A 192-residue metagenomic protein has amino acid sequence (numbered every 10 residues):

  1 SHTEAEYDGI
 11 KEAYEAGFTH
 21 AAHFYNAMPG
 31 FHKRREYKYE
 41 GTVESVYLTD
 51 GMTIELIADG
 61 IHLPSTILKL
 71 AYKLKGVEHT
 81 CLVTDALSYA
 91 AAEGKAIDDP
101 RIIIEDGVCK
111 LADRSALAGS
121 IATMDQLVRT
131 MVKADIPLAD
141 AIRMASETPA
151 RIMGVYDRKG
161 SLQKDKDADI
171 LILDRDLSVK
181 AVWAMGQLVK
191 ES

Functional and structural regions predicted by a protein language model:
S1-Y39, A91, G186: Histidine/acidic-residue-rich, glycine-tolerant segments that coordinate divalent metal ions
S1-Y7, I57-L74: Active-site glycine- and acidic-residue-rich loops that bind and position anionic ligands or nucleotide-like cofactors
T19, C81, A181: Hydrophobic "anchor" residues on beta-strands that sit immediately upstream of conserved functional sites
K38-L56, G60, Y72-T84, Y89-L173: His/Asp/Glu-enriched, well-ordered alpha-helical/loop segment that forms or immediately abuts the divalent-metal
L117, V189-K190: Short, isolated positions in well-ordered beta-strands
R175-L177: Short, small/polar residue-rich loop motifs at catalytic or cofactor-binding pockets
A181-V189: Short, compositionally biased
